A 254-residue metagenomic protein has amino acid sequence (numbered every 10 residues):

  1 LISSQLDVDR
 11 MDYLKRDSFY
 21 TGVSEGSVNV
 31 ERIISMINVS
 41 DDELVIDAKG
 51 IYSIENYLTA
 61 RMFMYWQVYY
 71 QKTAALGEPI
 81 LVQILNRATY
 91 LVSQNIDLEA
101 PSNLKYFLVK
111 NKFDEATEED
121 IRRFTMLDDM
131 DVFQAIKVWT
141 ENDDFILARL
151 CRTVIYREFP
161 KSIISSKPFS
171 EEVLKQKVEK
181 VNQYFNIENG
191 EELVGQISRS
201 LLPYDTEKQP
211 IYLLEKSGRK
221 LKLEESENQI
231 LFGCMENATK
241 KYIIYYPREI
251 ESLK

Functional and structural regions predicted by a protein language model:
L1-K254: Histidine-centered, transition-metal-coordinating active-site segments
